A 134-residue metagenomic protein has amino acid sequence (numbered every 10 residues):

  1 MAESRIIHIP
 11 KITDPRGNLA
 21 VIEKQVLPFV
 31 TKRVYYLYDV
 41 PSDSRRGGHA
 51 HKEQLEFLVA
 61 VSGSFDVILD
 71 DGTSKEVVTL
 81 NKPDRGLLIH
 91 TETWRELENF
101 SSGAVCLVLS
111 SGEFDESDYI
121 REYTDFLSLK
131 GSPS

Functional and structural regions predicted by a protein language model:
M1-L87, S102-G103, V108-D125, L129-S134: Non-catalytic, conserved peripheral segments adjacent to functional cores
